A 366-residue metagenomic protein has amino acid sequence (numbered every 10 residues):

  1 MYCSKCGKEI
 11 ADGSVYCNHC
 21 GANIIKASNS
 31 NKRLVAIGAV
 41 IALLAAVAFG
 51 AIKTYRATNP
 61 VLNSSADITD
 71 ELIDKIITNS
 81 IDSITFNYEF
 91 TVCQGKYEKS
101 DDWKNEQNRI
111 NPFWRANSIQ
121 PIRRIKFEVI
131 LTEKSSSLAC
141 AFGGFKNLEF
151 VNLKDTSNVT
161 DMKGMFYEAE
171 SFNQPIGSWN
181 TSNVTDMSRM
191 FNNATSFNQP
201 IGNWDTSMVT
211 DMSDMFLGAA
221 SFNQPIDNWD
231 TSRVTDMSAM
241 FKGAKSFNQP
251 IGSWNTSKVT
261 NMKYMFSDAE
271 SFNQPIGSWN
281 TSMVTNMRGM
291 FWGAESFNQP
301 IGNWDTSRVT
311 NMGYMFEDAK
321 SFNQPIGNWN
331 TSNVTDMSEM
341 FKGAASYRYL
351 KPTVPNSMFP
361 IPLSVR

Functional and structural regions predicted by a protein language model:
M1-K32: Cys/His-rich metal-coordination motifs, chiefly Zn-binding "fingers/knuckles"
A11, V40-I41, T85: Generic hydrophobic-segment detector
N31-A39: Short, hydrophobic alpha-helical membrane anchors of single-pass surface/secreted proteins
G38-A48: Hydrophobic membrane-insertion alpha-helices, especially the h-region of bacterial N-terminal signal peptides
V47-R56: Short hydrophobic alpha-helical membrane-entry/anchor segments
Y55-R366: Negatively charged
